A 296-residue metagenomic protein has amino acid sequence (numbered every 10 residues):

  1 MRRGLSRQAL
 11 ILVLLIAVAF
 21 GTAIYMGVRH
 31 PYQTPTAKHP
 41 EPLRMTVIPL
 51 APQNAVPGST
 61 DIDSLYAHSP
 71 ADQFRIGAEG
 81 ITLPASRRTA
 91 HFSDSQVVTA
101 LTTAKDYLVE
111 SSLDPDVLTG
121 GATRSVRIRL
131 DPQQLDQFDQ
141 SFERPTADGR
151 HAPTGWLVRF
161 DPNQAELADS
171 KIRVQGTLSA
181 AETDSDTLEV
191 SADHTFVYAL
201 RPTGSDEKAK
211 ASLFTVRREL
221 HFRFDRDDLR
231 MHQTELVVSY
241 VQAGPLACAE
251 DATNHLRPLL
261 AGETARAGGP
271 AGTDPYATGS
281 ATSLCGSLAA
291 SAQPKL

Functional and structural regions predicted by a protein language model:
M1-E79, K295-L296: Amphipathic, hydrophobic N-terminal targeting peptides for secretion and organelle import
R7-Q8, A17, T22-I24, V117-E263 (+1 more regions): Structured, amphipathic secondary-structure segments that form assembly/contact surfaces in multi-subunit
A55-L157: Core segments of small alpha/beta cavity-forming domains
